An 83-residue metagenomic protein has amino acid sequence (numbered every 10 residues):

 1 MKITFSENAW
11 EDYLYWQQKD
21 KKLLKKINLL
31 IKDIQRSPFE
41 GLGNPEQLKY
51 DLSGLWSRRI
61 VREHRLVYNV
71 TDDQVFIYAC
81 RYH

Functional and structural regions predicted by a protein language model:
K2, N8-L24, L29, L42 (+2 more regions): Enriched for short, Lys/Arg-rich terminal
T4, K26, Q47, D51: Amphipathic alpha-helical recognition patches that constitute DNA-binding helices
K32-R59: A short, surface-exposed loop/turn module that caps and links secondary-structure elements
